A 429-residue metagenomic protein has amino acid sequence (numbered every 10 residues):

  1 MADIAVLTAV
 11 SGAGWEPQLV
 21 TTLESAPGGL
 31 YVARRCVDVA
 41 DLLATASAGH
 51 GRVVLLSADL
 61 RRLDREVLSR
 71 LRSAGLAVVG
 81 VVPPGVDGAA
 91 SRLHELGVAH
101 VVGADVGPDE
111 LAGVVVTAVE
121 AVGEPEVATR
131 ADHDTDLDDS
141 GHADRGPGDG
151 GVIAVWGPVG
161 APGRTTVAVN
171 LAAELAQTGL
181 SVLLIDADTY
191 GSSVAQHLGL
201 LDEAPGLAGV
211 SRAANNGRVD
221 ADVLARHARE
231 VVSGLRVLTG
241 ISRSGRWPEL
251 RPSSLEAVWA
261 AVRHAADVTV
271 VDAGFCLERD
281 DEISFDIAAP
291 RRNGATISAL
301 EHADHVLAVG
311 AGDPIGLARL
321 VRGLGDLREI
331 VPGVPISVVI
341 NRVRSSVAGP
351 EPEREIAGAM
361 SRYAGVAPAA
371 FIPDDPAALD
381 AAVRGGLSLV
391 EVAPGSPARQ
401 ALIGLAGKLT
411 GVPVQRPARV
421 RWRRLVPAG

Functional and structural regions predicted by a protein language model:
M1-V152, R212-R218, E329, I336 (+3 more regions): Acidic-aromatic/histidine active-site loop/patch
A104-V106, P158, G310-D313, I336-E351 (+1 more regions): G-domain G4 guanine-recognition motif of GTPases
P147-Y190, V194-H197, L255, A261-V262: Walker A/P-loop phosphate-binding motif and the immediately C-terminal alpha-helix
L175-V237, W259, D286, A369-A370: Phosphate-binding loop that captures ATP/GTP phosphates
V237-P290: Phosphate-binding/switch loop-helix module in NTP-utilizing enzymes
R279-D313: Inter-motif core of Ras-like GTPase G domains
L317-G333: Conserved C-terminal guanine-recognition region of P-loop GTPase G domains, centered on the G4
R342-R344, G349-P350, M360-V390, L402: Beta-strand-loop-alpha "switch" segments that mediate conformational coupling across diverse proteins
